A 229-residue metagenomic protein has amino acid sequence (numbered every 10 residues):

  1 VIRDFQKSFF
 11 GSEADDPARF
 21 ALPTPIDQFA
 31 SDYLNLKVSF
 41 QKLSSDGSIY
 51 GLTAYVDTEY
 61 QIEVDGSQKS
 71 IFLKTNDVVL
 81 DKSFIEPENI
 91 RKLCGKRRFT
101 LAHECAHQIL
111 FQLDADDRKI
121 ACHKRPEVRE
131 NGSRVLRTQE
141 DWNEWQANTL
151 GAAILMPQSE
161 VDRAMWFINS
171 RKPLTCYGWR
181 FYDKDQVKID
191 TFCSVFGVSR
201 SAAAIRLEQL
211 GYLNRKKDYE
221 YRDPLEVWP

Functional and structural regions predicted by a protein language model:
V1-P229: Active-site hotspot residues in diverse enzymes, especially metal/ion-binding acidic/histidine motifs
